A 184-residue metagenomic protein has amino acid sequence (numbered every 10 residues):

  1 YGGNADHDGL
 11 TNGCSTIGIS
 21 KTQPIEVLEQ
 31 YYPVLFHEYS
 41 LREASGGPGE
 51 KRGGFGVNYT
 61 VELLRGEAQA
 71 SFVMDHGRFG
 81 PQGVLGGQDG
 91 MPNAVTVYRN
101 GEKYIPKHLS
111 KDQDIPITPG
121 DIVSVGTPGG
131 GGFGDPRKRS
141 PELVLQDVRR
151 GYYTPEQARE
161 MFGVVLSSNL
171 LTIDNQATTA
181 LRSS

Functional and structural regions predicted by a protein language model:
Y1-S184: Glycine/proline-enriched, intrinsically flexible loops and inter-domain linkers
